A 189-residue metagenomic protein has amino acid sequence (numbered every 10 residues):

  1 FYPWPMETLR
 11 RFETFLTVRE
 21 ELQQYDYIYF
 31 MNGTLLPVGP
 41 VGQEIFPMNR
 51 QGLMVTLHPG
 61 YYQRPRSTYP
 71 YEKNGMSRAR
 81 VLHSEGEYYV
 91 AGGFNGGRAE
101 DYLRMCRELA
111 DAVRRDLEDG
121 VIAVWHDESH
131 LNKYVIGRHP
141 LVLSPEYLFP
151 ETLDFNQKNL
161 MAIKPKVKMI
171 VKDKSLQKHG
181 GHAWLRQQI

Functional and structural regions predicted by a protein language model:
F1-Y2, L35-P37, G60-Y62, N95 (+2 more regions): Short, solvent-exposed loop/turn segments at secondary-structure junctions
F1-Y27: Active-site-proximal specificity loops/subdomain of glycosyltransferases
T8, F12, L35, V124-S129: Conserved glycosyltransferase catalytic-site signature
Q24-L36: Short beta-strand-to-loop acidic/aromatic patch adjacent to the donor-nucleotide binding site
Y29-N32, M54-T56, G96, V142-S144: A structural signal for short, well-ordered beta-strand segments and their strand-loop junctions that often border
L35-R80: Conserved donor-nucleotide/metal-binding helix-loop-beta segment in metal-dependent transferases, i.e., the alpha-helix
S77-K174: Catalytic core and acceptor-binding pocket of nucleotide-sugar-dependent glycosyltransferases
Q177-I189: Juxtamembrane luminal stem/stalk of type II transmembrane Golgi/ER carbohydrate-processing enzymes
